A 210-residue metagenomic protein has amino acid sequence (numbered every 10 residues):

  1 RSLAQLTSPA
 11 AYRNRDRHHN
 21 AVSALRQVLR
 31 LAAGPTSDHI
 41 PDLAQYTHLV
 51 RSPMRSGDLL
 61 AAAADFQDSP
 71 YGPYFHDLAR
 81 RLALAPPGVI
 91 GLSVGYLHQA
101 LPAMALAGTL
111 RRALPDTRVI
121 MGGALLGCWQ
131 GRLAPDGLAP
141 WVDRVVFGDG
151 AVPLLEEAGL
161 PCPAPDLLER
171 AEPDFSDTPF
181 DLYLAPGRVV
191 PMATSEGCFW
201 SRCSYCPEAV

Functional and structural regions predicted by a protein language model:
R1-V210: Acidic, low-complexity intrinsically disordered segments
